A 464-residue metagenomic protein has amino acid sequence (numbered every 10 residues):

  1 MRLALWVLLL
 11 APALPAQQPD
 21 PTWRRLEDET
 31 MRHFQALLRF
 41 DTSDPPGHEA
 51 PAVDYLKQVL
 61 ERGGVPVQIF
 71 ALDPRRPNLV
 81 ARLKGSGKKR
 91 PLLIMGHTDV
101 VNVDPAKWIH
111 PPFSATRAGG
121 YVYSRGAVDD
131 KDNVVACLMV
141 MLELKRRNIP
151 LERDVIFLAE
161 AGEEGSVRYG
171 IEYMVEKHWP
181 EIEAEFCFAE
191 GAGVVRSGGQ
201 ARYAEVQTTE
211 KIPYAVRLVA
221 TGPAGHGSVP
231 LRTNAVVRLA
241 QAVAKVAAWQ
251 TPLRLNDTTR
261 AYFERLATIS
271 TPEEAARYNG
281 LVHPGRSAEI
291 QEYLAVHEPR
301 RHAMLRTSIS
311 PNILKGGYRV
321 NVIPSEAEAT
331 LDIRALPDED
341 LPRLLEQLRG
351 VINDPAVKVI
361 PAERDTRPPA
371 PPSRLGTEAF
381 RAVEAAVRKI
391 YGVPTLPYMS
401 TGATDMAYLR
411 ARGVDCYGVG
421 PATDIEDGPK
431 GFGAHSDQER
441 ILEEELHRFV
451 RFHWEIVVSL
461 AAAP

Functional and structural regions predicted by a protein language model:
R2, R76, K89, H110 (+6 more regions): Short, solvent-exposed loop/turn segments at the edges of secondary structure
W6-A16: Hydrophobic h-region of N-terminal signal peptides that target proteins for export in Gram-negative bacteria
Q17, G193-R202, V206-T209, P213-F449 (+1 more regions): Metal-dependent amide/peptide-bond hydrolase catalytic core, centered on the "pita-bread" metallohydrolase fold
Q17-A127, V134, L144-R153: Acidic/His- and Gly-rich active-site-bordering loop/insert found across diverse amide/peptide-bond hydrolases
L26-F34, E49-A52, L56, N133 (+10 more regions): Stable alpha-helical elements in mature extracytoplasmic
H33, L38-R39, Q68-I69, V80 (+8 more regions): Structural recognition of the beta-strand scaffold that forms the well-ordered cores of secreted hydrolase catalytic
S43-P45, P74-R75, G85-K88, T98-N102 (+4 more regions): Solvent-exposed loop/turn segments at secondary-structure junctions within structured extracellular/periplasmic domains
Y121-V122, V128-E205: Acidic/histidine-rich catalytic neighborhood of metal-dependent amide-processing enzymes
